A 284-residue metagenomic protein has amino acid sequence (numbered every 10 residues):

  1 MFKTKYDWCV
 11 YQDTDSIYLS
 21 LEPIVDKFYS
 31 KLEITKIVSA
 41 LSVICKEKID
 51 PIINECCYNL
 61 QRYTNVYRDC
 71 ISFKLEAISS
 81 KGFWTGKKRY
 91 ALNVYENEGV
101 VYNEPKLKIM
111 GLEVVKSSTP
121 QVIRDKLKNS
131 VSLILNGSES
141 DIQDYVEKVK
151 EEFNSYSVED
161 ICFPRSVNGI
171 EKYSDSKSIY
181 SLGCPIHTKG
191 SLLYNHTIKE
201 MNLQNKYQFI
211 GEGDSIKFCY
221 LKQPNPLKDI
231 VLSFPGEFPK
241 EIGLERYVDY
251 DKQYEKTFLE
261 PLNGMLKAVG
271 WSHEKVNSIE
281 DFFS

Functional and structural regions predicted by a protein language model:
M1-T14, L21-S284: DNA-dependent DNA polymerase catalytic subunits
